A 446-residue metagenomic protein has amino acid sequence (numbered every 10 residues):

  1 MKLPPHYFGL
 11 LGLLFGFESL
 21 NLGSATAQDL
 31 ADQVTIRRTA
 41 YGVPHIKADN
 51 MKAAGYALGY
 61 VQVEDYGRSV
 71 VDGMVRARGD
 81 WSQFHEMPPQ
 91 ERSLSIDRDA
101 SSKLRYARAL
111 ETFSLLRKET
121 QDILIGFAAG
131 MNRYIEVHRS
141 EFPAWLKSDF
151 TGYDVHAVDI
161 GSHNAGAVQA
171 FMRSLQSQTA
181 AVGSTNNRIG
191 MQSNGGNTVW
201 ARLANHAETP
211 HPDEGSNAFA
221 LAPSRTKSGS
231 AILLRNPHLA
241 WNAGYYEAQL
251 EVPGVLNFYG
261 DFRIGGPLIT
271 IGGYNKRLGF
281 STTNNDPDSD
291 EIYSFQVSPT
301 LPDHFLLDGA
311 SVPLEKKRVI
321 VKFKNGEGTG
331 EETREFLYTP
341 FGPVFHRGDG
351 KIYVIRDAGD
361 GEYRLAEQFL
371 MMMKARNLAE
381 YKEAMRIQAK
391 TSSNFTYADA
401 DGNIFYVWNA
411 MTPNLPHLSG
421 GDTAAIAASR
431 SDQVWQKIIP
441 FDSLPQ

Functional and structural regions predicted by a protein language model:
F8-N21: Bacterial N-terminal signal peptides
S24-A27: Boundary at the C-terminal end of the N-terminal hydrophobic targeting segment
D29-G244, P253-L256, G260-D261, G265-P267 (+3 more regions): Substrate-recognition/specificity elements adjacent to catalytic centers across diverse enzyme folds
G55-Y56, G229-S230, W241-Y245, F258-D261 (+8 more regions): Short helix/loop capping segments that flank catalytic or ligand/cofactor-binding pockets
S162-A167, E247-V252, D286-S289, S294-L301 (+1 more regions): Short secondary-structure boundary/capping segments
N257-Y259, I264-G328, M372, S431: Compact, glycine/acidic-enriched structural inserts
G265, K390-Q446: Hydrophobic alpha-helical segments
L365-I387: Alpha/propeptide regions of enzymes that mature by internal proteolysis
